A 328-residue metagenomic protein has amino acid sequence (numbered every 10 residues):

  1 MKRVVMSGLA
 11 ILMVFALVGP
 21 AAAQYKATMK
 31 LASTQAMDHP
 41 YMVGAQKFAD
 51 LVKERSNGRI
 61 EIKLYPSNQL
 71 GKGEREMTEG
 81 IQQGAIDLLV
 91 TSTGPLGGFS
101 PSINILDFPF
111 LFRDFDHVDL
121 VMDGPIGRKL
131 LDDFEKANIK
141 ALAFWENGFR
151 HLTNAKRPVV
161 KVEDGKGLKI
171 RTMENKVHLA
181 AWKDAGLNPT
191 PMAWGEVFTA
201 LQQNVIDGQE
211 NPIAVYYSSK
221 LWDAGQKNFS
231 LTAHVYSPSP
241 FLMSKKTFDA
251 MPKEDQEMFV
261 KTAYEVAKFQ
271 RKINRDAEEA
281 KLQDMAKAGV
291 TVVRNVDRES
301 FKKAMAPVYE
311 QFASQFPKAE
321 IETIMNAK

Functional and structural regions predicted by a protein language model:
M1-L9: Bacterial N-terminal signal peptides that target proteins for export
G8-A16: Bacterial N-terminal signal peptides
L17-A23: Sec/Tat signal peptide C-region and signal peptidase I cleavage site
Q24-H117, I126-R128, F134-K328: N-terminal secretory/targeting leader peptides
